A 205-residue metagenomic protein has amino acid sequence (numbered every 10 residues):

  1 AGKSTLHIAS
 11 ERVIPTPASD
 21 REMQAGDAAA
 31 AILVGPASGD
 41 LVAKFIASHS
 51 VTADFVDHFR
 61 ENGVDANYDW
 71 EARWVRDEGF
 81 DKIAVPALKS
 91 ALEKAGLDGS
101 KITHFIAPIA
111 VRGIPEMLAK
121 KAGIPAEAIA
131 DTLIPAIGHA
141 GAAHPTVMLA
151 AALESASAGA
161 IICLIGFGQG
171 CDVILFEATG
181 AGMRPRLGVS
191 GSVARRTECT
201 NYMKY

Functional and structural regions predicted by a protein language model:
A1-S10, I14-P15, E116-M148: Conserved catalytic cysteine-centered active-site region of acyl-thioester-dependent Claisen-condensing enzymes
T5-S10, K44-H49, S100-A107, E127-L133 (+1 more regions): Beta-strand segments within the central parallel beta-sheet cores of soluble alpha/beta enzyme folds
V13-E78, K82-P86, S157, L164-G168 (+1 more regions): Condensing-enzyme catalytic core mediating Claisen C-C bond formation in acyl metabolism
W70-D81, H104-P108, P135-A142: Hydrophobic alpha-helical scaffolding
V85-T103, A122: Phosphate/pyrophosphate-binding loops at sites that engage ATP/ADP/AMP, CoA/4′-phosphopantetheine, polyphosphate
F105-M117: Glycine-rich phosphate-binding loops at beta-strand->alpha-helix junctions
A136-D172: Repeat-solenoid scaffold signature
